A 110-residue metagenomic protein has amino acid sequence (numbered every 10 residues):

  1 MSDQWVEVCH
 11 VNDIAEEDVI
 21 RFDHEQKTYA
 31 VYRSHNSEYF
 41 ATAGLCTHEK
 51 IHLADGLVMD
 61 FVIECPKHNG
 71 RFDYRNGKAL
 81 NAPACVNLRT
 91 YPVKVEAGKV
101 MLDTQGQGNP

Functional and structural regions predicted by a protein language model:
M1-H24: Zn-dependent metallo-beta-lactamase
E16-P110: Rieske [2Fe-2S] iron-sulfur-binding domain
